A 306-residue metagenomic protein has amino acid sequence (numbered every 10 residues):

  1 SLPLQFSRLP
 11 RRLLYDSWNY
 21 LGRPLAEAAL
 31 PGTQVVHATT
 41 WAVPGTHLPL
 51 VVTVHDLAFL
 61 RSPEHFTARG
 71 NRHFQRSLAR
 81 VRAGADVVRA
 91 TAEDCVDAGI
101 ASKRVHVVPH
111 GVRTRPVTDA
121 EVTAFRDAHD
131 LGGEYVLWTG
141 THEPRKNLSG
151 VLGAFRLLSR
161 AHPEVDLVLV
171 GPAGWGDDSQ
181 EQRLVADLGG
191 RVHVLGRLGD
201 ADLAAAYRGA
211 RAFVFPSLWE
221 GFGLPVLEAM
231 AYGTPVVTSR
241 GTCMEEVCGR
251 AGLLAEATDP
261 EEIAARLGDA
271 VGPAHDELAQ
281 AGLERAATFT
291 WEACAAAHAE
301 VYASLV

Functional and structural regions predicted by a protein language model:
S1-V306: Carbohydrate transferase catalytic cores enriched for Leloir-type hexosyltransferases
